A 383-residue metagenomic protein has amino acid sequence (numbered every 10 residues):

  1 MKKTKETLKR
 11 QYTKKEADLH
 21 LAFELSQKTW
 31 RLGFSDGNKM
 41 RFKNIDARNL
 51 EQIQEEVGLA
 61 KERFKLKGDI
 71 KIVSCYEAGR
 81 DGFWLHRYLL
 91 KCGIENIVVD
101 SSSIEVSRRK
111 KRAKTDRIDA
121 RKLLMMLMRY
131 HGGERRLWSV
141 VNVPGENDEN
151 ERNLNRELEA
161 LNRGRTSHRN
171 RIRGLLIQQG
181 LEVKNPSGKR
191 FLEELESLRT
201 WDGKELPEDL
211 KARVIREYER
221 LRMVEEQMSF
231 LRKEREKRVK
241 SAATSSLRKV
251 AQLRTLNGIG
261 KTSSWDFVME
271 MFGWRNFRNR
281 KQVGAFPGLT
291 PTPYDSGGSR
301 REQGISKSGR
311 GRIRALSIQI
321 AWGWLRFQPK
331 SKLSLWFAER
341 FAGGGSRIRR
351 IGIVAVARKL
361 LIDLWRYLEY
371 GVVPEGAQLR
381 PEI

Functional and structural regions predicted by a protein language model:
R10-S35, L123: Gly/Thr-rich phosphate-binding beta-strand-loop-beta motif of the actin/hexokinase/Hsp70
S35-K71: Nucleic-acid-processing active sites and adjacent nucleic-acid-binding tracks, predominantly divalent metal-dependent
D69-G79: Short glycine-rich phosphate-binding loop at a beta-alpha junction
I97-V140, E194-L195, S299-S308: Short alpha-helix plus adjacent loop in nuclease-associated cores
E151-Q252: Glycine-rich, often acidic, oxyanion-interacting loops/wings at catalytic, nucleic-acid, or phospho-protein interfaces
K249-T255, K261, W265-R349: Phosphate-backbone recognition surface of nucleic-acid-processing proteins
G298, A338-I383: Low-complexity, acidic/Ser/Thr- and charged residue-rich accessory regions of DNA metabolism proteins
